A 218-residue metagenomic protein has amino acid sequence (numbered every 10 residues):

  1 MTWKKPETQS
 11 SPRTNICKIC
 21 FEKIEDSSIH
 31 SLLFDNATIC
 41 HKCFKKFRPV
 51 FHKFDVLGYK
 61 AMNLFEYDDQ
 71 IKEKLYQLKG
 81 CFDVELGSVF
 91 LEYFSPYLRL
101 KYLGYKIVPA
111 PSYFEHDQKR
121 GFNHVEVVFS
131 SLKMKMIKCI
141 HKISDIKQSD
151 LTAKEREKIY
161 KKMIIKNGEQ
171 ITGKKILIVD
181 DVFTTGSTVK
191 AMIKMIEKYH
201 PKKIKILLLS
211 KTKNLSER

Functional and structural regions predicted by a protein language model:
M1-R218: Glycine-rich phosphate/pyrophosphate-handling loop used in enzymes and phosphotransfer proteins
